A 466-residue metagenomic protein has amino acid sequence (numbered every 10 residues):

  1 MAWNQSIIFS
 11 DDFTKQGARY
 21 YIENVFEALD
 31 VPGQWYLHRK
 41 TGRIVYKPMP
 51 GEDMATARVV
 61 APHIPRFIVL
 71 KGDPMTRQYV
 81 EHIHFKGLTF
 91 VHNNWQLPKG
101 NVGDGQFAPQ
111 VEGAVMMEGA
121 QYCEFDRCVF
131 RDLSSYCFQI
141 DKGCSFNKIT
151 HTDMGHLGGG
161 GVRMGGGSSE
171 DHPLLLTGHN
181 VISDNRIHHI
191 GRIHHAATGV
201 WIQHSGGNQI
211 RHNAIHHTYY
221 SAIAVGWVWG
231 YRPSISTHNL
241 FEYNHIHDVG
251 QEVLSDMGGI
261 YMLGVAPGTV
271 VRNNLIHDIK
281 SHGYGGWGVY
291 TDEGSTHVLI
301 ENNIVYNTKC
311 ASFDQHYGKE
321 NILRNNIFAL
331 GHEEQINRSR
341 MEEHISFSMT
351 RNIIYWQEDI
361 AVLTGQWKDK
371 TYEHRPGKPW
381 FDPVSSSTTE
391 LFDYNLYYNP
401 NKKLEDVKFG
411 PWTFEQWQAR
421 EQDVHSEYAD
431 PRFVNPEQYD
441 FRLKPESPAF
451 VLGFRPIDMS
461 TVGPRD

Functional and structural regions predicted by a protein language model:
M1-D466: Extracellular parallel beta-helix/beta-solenoid repeat domains
